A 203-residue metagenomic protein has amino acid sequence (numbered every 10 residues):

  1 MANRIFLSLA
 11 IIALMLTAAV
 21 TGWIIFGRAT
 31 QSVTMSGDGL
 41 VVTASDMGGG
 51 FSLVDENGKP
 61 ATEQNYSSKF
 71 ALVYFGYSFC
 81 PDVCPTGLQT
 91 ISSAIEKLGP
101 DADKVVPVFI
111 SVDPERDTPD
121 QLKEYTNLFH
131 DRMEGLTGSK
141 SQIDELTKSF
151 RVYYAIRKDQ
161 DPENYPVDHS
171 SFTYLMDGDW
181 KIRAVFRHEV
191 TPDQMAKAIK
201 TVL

Functional and structural regions predicted by a protein language model:
M1-G50: N-terminal targeting signals for export/organelle localization
G48-G49, A71, S170-F172: Short loop/turn microsegments at loop-to-beta-strand junctions
F51-A71, I95: A short beta-strand-turn-helix
E63-G87, I91: Short active-site neighborhood of thiol/selenol oxidoreductases, capturing the structured segment around
T86-L146: Structural microenvironment flanking redox-active thiols in thiol-disulfide oxidoreductases
Q142-A198: Thiol/disulfide oxidoreductase modules built on the thioredoxin-like
V202-L203: Short, hydrophobic alpha-helical segments
